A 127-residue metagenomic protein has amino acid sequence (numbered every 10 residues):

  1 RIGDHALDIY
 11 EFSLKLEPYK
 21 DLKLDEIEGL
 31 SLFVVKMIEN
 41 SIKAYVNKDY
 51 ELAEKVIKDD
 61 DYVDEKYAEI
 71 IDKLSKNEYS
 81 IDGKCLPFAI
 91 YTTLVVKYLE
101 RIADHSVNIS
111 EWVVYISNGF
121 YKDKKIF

Functional and structural regions predicted by a protein language model:
R1-F127: Cytosolic, long alpha-helical scaffolding segments
